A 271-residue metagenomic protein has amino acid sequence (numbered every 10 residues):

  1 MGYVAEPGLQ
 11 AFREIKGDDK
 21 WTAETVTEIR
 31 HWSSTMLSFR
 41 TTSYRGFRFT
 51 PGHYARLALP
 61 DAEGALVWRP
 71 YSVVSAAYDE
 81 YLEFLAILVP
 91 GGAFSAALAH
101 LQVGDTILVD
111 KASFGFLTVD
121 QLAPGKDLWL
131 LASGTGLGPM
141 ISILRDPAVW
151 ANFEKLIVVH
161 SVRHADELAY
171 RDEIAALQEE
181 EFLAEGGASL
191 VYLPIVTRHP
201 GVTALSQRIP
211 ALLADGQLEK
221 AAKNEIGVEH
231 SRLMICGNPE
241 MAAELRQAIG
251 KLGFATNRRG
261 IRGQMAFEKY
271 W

Functional and structural regions predicted by a protein language model:
G2-A11, K16-T22, V159, D166-W271: Reductase modules of NAD(P)H-dependent flavoproteins
V4-D105: Ferredoxin-reductase
G52, G136, N238: Short, conserved phosphate/pyrophosphate- and ester-handling motifs at nucleotide-, phospho-/glycolipid
S113-A123: A short, basic/flexible loop-to-alpha-helix module at the beginning of a structural domain
Q121-D127, G227-E229: Short helix-loop-beta connector
L128-L131, M234: Conserved beta-strand elements of the Class I
S133-P139: Ser/Thr-glycine-rich phosphate-binding loops at phosphate-binding pockets of nucleotides, nucleotide cofactors
P139-A151: Histidine-anchored nucleotide/phosphate-binding helix
